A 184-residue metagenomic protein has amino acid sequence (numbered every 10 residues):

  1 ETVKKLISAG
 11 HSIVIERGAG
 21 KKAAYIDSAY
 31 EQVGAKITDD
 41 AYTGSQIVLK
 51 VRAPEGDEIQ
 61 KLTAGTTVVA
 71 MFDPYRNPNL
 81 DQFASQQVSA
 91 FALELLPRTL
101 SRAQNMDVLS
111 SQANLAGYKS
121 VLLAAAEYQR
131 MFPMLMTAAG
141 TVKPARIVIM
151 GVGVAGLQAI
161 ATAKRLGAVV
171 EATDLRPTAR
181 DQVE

Functional and structural regions predicted by a protein language model:
E1-Q82, Q86: An N-terminal-biased, well-structured beta-alpha scaffold segment characteristic of Rossmann-like dinucleotide-binding
E1-Y25, M131-E184: Glycine-rich phosphate/diphosphate-binding loop of Rossmann-like nucleotide-binding domains
S8-S12, A35-K36, K50, S85-S89 (+4 more regions): Generic secondary-structure signature for well-ordered alpha-helical cores
S28, Q32, A126, D181: Charged/polar, solvent-exposed surface patches and flexible loops
Q32-V33, L109-S110, M150: Alpha-helix boundary/capping detector
T43, L115-Y118, L122, L157 (+1 more regions): A broad detector of short, well-ordered amphipathic alpha-helices that serve as recognition/interaction surfaces
A53, L115, G153-V154: Residue-level detector of alpha-helix initiation sites
G56-R146: Glycine/serine-rich phosphate-binding loop and adjoining beta1-alpha1 elements at the start of nucleotide-handling
